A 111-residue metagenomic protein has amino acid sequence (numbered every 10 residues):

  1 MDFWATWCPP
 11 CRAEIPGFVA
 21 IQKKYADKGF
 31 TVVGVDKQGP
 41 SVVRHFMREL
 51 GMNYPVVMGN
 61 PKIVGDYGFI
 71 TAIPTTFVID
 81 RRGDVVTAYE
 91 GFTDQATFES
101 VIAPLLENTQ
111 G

Functional and structural regions predicted by a protein language model:
D2, G34, F77-V78: Hydrophobic beta-strand core positions in alpha/beta domains
F3-A20: Conserved redox-active cysteine motifs that mediate thiol-disulfide chemistry, especially di-cysteine Cys-X(1-2)-Cys
F3-W7, G39, A72: Short pre-active-site segment immediately N-terminal to redox-active cysteine/selenocysteine motifs in thiol-based
W7-P10, V35, E90: Pocket-edge positions in alpha/beta enzyme catalytic cores
C8, V42, V86: Conserved protein kinase catalytic core
A13, A20-P61, I73: Conserved segment of the thioredoxin-like fold in thiol-based oxidoreductases
H45-N53, M58-P104: Thiol/disulfide oxidoreductase modules built on the thioredoxin-like
N108-G111: Non-globular targeting/processing and membrane-anchoring segments
